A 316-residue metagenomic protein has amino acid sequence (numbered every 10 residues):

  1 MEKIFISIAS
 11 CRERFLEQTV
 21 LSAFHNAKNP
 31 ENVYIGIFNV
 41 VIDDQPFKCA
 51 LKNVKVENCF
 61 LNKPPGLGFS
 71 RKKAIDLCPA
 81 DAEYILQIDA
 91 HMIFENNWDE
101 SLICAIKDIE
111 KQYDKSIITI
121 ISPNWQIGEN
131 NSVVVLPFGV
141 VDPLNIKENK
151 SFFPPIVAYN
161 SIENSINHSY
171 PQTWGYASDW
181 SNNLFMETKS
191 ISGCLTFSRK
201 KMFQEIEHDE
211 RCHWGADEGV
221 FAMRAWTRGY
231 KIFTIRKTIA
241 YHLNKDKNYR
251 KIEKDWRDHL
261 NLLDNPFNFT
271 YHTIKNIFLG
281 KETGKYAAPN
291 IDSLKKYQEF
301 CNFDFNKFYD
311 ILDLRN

Functional and structural regions predicted by a protein language model:
E2-D304: Catalytic cores of eukaryotic secretory-pathway lumenal/extracellular enzymes that build and remodel glycoconjugates
N248, F300, F308-N316: Intrinsically disordered, low-complexity repeat tracts enriched in Gly/Pro/Ser/Thr and acidic residues, frequently
